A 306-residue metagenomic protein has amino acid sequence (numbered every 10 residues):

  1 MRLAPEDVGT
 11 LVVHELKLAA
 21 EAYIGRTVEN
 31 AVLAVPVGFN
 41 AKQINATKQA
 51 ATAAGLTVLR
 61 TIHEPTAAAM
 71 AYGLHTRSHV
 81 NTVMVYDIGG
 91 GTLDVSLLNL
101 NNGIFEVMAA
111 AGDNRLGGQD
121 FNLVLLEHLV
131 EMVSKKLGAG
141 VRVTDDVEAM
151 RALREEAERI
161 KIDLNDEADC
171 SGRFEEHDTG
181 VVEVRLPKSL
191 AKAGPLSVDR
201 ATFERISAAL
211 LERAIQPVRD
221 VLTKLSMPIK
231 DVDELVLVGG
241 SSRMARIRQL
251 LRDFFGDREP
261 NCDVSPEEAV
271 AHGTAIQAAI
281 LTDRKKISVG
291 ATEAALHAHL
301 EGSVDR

Functional and structural regions predicted by a protein language model:
M1-L11, L18-R306: Oxyanion-binding/catalytic loops of NTP- or PPi-dependent enzymes
